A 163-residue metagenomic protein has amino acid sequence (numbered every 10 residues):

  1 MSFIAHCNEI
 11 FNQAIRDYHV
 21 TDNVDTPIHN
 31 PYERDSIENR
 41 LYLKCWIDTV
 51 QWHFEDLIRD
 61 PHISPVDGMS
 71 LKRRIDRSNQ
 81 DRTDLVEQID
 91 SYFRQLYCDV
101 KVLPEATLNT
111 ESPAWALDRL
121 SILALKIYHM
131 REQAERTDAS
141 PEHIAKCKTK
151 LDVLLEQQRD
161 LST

Functional and structural regions predicted by a protein language model:
M1-T163: Anionic, Ser/Thr-rich low-complexity intrinsically disordered regions
